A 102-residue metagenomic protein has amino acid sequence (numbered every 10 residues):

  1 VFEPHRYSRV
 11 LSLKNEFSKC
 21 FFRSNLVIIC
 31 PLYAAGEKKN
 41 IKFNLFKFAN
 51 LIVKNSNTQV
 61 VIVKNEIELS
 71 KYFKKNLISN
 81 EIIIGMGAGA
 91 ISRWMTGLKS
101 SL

Functional and structural regions predicted by a protein language model:
V1-L102: ATP-dependent carboxylate-amine ligase
